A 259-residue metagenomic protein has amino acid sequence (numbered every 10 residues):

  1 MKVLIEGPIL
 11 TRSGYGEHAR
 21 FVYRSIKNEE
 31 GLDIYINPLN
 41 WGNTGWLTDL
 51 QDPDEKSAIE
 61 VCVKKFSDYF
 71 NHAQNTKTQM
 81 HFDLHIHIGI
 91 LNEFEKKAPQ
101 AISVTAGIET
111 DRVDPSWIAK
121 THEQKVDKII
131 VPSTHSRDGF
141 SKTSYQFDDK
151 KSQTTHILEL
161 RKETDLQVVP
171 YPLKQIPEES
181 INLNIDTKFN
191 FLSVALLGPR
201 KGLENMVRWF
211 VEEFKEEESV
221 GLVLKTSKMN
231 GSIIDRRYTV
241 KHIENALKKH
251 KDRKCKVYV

Functional and structural regions predicted by a protein language model:
M1-N43: N-terminal subdomain of nucleotide-sugar transferases
L4, N184-K201, V207-F210, L222-L224: Conserved donor-binding/catalytic core segment of Leloir-type glycosyltransferases
L4-E6, W46-F140: Extended catalytic core of nucleotide-activated donor transferases of GT-like folds
I9-L10, V194-G198, K228-G231: Short donor-sugar binding/catalytic loops of nucleotide-sugar-dependent glycosyltransferases, especially enzymes
N40-G42, G221-H242: Glycosyltransferase donor-sugar binding loop
K125-T164, K241-H242: A short, active-site helix/loop in glycosyltransferases that binds the activated sugar's phosphate group
I157-K188: Acidic anion/phosphate-binding donor-loop and adjacent secondary structure in glycosyltransferase catalytic cores
I234-V259: Nucleotide-activated donor-binding/catalytic signature segment of Leloir-type glycosyltransferases, i.e., the conserved
